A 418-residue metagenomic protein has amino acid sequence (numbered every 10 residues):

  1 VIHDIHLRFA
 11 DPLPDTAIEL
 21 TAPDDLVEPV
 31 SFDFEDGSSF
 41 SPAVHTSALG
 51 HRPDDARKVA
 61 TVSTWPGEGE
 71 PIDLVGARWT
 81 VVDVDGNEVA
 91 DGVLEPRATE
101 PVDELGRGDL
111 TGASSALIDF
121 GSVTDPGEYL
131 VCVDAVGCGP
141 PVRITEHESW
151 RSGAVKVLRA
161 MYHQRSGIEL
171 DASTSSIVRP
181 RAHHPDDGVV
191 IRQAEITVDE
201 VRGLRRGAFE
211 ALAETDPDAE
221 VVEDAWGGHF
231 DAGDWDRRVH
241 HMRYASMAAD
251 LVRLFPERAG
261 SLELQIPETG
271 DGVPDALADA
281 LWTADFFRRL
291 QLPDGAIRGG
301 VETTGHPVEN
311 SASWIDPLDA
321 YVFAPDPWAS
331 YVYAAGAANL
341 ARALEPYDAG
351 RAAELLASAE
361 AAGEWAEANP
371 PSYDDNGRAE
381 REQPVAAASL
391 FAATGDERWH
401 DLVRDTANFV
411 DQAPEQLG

Functional and structural regions predicted by a protein language model:
V1-A10, E100-P101: Extracellular distal adhesion/interaction modules in secreted or cell-surface proteins
R8-D15, G121-P126: Surface-exposed, short loops/turns at beta-strand junctions within beta-sandwich domains
P12-A43: Acidic, Ser/Thr/Gly/Pro-rich low-complexity segments and short DxT(G/T)-type signature motifs
L13, L26, T64-E68, I72-V75 (+1 more regions): Short proline/glycine-enriched turn/loop motifs at strand-loop junctions of beta-rich domains
A17, S38-A43, D55, I72-A113 (+2 more regions): Glycan-recognition and catalytic cores of secretory/periplasmic carbohydrate-active enzymes
S41-D73: Contiguous beta-strand segments within globular domains
A116-I118: Short strand-edge motifs at loop-to-beta-strand transitions and within beta-strands of extracellular beta-rich domains
